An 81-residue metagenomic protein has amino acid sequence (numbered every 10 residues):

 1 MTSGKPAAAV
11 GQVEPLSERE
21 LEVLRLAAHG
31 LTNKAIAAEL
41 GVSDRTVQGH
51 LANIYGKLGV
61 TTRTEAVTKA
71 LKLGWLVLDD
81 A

Functional and structural regions predicted by a protein language model:
S3-A52, K57, K72, L78: Helix-turn-helix DNA-binding segment
T61-G74: Short, basic, alpha-helical segments at the C-terminal edge of helix-turn-helix-like DNA-binding modules
E65, D80-A81: Residue-level detector of family-conserved "landmark" positions at structurally sensitive sites
